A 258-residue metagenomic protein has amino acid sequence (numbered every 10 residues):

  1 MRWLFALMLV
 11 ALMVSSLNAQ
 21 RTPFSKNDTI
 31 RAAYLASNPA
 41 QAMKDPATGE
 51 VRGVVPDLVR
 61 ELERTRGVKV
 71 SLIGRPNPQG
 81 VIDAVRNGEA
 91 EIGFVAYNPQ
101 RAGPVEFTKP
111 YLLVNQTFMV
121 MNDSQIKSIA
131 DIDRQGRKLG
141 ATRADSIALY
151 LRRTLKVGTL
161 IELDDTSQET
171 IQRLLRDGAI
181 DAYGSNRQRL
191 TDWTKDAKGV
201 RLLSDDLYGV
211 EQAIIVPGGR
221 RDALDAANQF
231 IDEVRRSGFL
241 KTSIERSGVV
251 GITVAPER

Functional and structural regions predicted by a protein language model:
M1-W3: Positively charged n-region of N-terminal signal peptides that target proteins for export
F5-S15: Bacterial N-terminal signal peptides
R21-A96, R101, D164, S237 (+1 more regions): Extracytoplasmic small-molecule ligand-binding "clamshell" domains of the periplasmic binding protein/Venus flytrap
L35-N38, L113-V120, R187, T191-D232 (+1 more regions): Periplasmic-binding protein-like
L62, V85-R86, I132, R173-R176 (+2 more regions): Hydrophobic residues within well-ordered alpha-helices
Q79, V95-P104, Y150-R153, L174-Y208: A ligand-binding cleft/hinge motif common to bilobed small-molecule-binding domains
V120-K138: Flexible hinge/capping segments at coil-to-helix
S146-T166, K198-L203, D232-R258: Ligand-binding clefts/hinges and TM-proximal coupling segments of bilobed small-molecule sensing domains
